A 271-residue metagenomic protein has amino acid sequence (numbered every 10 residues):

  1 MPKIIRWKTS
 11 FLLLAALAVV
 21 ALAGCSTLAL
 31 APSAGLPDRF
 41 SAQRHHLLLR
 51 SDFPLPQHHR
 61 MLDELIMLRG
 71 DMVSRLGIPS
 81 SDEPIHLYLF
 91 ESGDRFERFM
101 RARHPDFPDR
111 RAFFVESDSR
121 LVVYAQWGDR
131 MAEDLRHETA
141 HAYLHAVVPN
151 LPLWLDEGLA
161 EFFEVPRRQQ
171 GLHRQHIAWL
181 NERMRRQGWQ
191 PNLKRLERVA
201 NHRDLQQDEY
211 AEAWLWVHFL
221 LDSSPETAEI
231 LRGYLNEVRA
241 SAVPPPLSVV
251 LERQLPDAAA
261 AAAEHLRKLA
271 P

Functional and structural regions predicted by a protein language model:
P2-I4, L65, W179: General helical secondary-structure elements
P2-L14: Bacterial N-terminal signal peptides that target proteins for export
T9-F11, M72, R186: Sequence-pattern detector for short linear motifs and compositional/periodic biases rather than a specific fold
A29-P152, A240-L247, R253: Juxtacatalytic substrate-recognition/specificity segment
A102-A125, V147-P271: Acidic/His/Gly-enriched intrinsically disordered linker/tail segments that often contain short helix/coil "MoRF-like"
